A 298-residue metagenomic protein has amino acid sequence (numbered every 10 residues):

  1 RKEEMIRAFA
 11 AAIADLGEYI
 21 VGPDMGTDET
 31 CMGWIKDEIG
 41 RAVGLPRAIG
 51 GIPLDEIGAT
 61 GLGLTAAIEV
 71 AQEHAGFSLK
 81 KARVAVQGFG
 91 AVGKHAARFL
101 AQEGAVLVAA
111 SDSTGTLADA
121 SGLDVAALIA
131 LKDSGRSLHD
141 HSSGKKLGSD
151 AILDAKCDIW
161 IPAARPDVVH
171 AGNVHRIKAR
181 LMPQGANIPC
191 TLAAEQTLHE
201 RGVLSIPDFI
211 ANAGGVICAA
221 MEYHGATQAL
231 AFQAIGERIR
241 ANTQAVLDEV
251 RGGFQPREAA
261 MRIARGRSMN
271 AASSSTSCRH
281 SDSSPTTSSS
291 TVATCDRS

Functional and structural regions predicted by a protein language model:
R1-L79: Glycine/serine-rich phosphate-binding loop and adjoining beta1-alpha1 elements at the start of nucleotide-handling
E3-A14, M32-K36, G61-E69, A97-A101 (+8 more regions): Predominant activation on well-ordered alpha-helical scaffold segments within soluble catalytic domains
Y19-D24, V43-L45, V86, A109-D112 (+4 more regions): General beta-strand structural signal in soluble alpha/beta enzymes
T27-D28, D112-L117, A211-G214, R265-R267: Glycine-rich beta-alpha junction loops
D55-K156: Glycine-rich phosphate/diphosphate-binding loop of Rossmann-like nucleotide-binding domains
Q72, R180-S289: Adenosine-phosphate binding glycine-rich loop
G115-S205: Rossmann-like adenosine-cofactor binding region
A293-R297: Short, intrinsically disordered C-terminal tails of secreted or membrane-associated proteins
